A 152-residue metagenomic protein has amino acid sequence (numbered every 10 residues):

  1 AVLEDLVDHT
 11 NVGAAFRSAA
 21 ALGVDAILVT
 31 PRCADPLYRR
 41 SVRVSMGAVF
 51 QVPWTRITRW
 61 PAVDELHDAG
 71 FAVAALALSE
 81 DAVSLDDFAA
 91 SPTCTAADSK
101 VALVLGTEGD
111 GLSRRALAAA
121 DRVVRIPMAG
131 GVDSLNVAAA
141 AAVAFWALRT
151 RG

Functional and structural regions predicted by a protein language model:
A1-D81: RNA substrate-binding interface of SAM-dependent RNA methyltransferases
V7, S41, K100, L105 (+1 more regions): N-terminal hydrophobic or amphipathic segments with adjacent small-residue motifs that include Sec signal peptides
S18-L22, C33-V49, R114-G152: Structured adenosyl-cofactor binding patch, chiefly the S-adenosyl-L-methionine
L28-P31, W54-T58, A82-S84, G106 (+2 more regions): Short, surface-exposed, polar/charged, turn-prone segments marking secondary-structure boundaries
V49, G70, F88-P92, A144: Alpha-helix boundary/capping residues
A74-V132: Active-site/ligand-binding-proximal alpha/beta "capping" segment
